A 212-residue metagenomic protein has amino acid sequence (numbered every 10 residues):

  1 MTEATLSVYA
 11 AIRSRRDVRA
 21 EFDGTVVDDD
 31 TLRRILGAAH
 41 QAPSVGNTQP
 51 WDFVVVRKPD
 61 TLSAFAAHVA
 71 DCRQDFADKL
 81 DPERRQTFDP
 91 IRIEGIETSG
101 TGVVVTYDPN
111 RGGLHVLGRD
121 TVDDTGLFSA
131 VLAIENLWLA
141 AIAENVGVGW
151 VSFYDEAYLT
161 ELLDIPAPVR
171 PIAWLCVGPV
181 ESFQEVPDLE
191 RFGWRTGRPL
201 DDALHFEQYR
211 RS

Functional and structural regions predicted by a protein language model:
M1-R34: Short acidic N-proximal helix/loop "leader" segments that mark the beginning of a domain or an inter-domain linker
T2-A4, A11, V18, P90 (+1 more regions): C-terminal helix-cap and adjacent tail motif
I12, I35-A39, L175: Short alpha-helical scaffolding segments that buttress acidic/His motifs in well-ordered protein cores
I35, A39, V103, G112-L162: Small-aliphatic-rich amphipathic alpha-helix that forms the alpha element of a beta-alpha
P43-G46: Glycine-rich phosphate/pyrophosphate-binding beta-alpha loops
Q49-A130: Glycine/small-residue-rich phosphate/adenosyl-binding loop
R73-D81, I93, D164-D188: A glycine-rich helix N-cap at a beta->alpha junction
Y107, F153, P179: Short secondary-structure boundary segments
